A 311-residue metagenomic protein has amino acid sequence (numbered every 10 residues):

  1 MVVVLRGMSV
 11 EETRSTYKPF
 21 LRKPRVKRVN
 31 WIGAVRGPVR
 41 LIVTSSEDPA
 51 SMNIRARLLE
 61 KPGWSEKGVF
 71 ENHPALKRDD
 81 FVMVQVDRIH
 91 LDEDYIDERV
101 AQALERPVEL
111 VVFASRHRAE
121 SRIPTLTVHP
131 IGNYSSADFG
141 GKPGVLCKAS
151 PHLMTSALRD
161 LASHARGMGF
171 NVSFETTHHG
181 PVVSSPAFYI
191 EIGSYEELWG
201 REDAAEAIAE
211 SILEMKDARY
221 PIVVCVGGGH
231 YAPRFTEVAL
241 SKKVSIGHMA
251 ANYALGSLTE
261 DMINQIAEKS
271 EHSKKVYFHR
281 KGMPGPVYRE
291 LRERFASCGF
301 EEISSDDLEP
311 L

Functional and structural regions predicted by a protein language model:
V2-H178, V182, Y195-E196, E202-I208 (+2 more regions): N-terminal catalytic or cofactor-binding beta/alpha core of small enzyme domains
S185-P186: C-terminal folded domains that constitute the principal catalytic or ligand-binding module of multi-domain proteins
A239-L240, S245-G247: A conserved mid-domain beta-alpha-beta active-site/ligand-binding segment of alpha/beta enzyme cores
